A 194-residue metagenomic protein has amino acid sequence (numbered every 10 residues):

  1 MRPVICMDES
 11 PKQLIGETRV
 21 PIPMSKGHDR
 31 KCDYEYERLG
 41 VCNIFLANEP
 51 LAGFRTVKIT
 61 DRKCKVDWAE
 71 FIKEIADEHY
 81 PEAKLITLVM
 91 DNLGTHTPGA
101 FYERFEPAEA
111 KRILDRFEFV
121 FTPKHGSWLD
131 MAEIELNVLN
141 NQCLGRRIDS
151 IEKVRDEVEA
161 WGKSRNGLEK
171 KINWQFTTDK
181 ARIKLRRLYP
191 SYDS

Functional and structural regions predicted by a protein language model:
M1-K73, L185: Extended, low-complexity cationic-aromatic segments
C6-D8, A47, G53, I72 (+5 more regions): Mobile genetic element proteins and their domesticated derivatives, centered on retroelements and DNA transposons
Q13-I15, T95-P98, W128-M131, R182-K184: Short catalytic/ligand-binding loop motif for oxyanion handling, primarily in non-cytosolic enzymes, centered on
T18, K153-S194: C-terminal domain-tail junction helix/linker
K31-E37, E109-M131, R147-S150: RNase H-like polynucleotidyl transferase catalytic core
R55, K124, A132-I151, S164-L168: Active-site proximal helix-loop segment of RNase H-like, two-metal nucleases, encompassing DDE(D)
V66-T87: Short, basic/hydrophobic alpha-helical segments
A83-T97: Acidic/histidine-rich, metal-coordinating catalytic segments
